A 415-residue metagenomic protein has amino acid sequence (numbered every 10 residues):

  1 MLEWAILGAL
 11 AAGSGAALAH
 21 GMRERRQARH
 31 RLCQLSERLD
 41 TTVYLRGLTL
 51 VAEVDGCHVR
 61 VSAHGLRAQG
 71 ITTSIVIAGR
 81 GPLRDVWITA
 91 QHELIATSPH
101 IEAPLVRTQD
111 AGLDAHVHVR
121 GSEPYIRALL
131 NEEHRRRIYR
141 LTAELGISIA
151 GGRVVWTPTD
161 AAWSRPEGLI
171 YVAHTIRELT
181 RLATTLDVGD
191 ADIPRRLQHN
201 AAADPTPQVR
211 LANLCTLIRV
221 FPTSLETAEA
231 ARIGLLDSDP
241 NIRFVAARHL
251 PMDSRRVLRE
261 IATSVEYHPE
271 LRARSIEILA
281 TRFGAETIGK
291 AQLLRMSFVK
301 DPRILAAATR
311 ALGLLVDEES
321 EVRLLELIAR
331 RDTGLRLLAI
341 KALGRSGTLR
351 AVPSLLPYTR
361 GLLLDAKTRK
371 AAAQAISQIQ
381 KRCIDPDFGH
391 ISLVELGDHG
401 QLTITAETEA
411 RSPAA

Functional and structural regions predicted by a protein language model:
M1-R26: N-terminal signal-anchor transmembrane alpha helix of single-pass membrane proteins, serving as the membrane-anchoring
A28-N200: Charged, low-complexity intrinsically disordered regions
A191-N200, T223-L236, M252-S264, G284-F298 (+3 more regions): Amphipathic alpha-helical scaffolding segments comprising HEAT/armadillo-like alpha-solenoid repeats
P205-T206, S238-D239, E266-H268, K300-D301 (+2 more regions): Short inter-helical turns and helix N-cap capping residues of alpha-solenoid HEAT/ARM repeat scaffolds
D398-A415: Eukaryotic intrinsically disordered, low-complexity regulatory tails and linkers enriched in charged/polar residues
